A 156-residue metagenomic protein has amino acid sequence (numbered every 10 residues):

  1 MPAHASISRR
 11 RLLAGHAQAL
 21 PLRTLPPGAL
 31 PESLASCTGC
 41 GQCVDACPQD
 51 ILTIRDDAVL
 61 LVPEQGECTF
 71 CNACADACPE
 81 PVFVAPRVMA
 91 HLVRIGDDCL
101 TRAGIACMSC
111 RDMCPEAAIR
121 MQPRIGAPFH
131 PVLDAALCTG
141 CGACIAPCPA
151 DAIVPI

Functional and structural regions predicted by a protein language model:
M1-I156: Non-ligating segments of multi-cofactor redox enzymes
